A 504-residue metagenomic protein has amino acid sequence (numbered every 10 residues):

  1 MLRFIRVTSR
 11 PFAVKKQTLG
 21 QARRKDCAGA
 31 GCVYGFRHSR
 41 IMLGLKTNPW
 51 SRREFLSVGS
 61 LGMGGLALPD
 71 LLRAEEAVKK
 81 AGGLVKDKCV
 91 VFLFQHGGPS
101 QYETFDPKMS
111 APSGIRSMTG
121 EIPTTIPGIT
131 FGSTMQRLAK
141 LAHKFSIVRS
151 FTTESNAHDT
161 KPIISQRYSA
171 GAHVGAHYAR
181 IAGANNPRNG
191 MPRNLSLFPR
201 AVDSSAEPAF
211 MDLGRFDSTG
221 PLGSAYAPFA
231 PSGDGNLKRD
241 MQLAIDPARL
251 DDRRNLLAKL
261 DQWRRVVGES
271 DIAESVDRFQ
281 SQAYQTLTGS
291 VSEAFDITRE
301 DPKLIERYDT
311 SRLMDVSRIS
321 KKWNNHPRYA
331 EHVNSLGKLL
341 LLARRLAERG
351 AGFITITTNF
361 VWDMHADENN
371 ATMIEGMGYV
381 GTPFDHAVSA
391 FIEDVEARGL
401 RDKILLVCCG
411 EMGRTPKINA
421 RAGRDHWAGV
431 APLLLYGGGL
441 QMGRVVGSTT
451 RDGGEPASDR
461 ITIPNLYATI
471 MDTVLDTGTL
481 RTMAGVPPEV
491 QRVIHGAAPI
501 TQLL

Functional and structural regions predicted by a protein language model:
L2-V14, A22-A30, Y34: Short, low-complexity, charge-dense intrinsically disordered segments
Q17: Cationic, low-complexity basic patches in intrinsically disordered or flexible, solvent-exposed regions
G20-D26, A30-G31, L287, T298 (+1 more regions): Composition-driven detection of intrinsically disordered, low-complexity segments
H38-L504: Ligand-binding pockets and gating/stacking loops
